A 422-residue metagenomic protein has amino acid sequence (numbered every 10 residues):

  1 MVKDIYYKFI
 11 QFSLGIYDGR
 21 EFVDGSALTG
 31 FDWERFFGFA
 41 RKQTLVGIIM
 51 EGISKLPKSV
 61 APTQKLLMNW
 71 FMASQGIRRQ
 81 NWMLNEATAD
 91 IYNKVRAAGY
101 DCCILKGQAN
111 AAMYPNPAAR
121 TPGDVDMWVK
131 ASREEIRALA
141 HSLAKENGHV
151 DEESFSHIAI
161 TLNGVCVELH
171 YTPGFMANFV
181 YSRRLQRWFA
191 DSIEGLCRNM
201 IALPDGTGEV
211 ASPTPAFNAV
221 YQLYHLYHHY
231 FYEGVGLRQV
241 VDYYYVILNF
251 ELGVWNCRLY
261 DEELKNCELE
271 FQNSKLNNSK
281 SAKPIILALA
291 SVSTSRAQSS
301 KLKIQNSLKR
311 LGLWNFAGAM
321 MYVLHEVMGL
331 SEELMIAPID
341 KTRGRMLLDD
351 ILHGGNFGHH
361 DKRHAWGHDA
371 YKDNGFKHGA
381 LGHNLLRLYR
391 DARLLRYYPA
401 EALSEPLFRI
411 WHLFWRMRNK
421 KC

Functional and structural regions predicted by a protein language model:
M1-G123, V129-E251, I285-L289, K303-C422: Conserved NTP-donor binding/palm subdomain of two-metal-ion nucleotidyltransferases/polymerases, i.e., the charged
S142, E146, N256, E268-L269 (+2 more regions): A general secondary-structure boundary signal
R198, E209, N256-D261, E270 (+1 more regions): Polar low-complexity intrinsically disordered regions enriched in Ser/Thr and small residues
N218-Y221, E268, K280, T294 (+2 more regions): A composition/secondary-structure signal for short, hydrophobic, low-basic-content segments with alpha-helix propensity
L248-C257, C267, S274, S279 (+2 more regions): Intrinsic disorder
Y260, L289-A297: Short Gly/Ser/Thr- and charged-rich N-terminal loops/segments that act as flexible capping/hinge elements
N277, K283-I285, V292: Short linear segments in intrinsically disordered or otherwise low-structure-confidence regions
